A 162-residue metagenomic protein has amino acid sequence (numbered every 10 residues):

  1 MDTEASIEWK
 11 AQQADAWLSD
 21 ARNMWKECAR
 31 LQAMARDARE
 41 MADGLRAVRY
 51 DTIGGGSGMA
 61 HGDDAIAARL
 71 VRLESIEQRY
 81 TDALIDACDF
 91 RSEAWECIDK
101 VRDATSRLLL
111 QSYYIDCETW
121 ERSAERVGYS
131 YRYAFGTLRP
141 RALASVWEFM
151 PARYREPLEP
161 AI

Functional and structural regions predicted by a protein language model:
M1-K100, P140, E148-I162: N-terminal interaction/assembly modules
R102-E118: Short amphipathic alpha helix immediately N-terminal
L110, A134-R139: Helix-turn-helix DNA-binding helix
D116-Y133: Helix-turn-helix DNA-binding module
W120, L138, S145-V146: K/R-rich mixed-charge low-complexity regions
G128-R132, A144-S145, P157: Juxtamembrane/interface motifs at transmembrane-helix termini
